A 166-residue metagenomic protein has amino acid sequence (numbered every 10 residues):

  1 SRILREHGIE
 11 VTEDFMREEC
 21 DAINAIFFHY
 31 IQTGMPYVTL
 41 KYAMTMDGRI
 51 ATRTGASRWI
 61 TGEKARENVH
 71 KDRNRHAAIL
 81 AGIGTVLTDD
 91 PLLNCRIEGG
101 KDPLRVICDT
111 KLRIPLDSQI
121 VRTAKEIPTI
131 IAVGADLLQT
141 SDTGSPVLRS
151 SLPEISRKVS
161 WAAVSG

Functional and structural regions predicted by a protein language model:
S1, R17-N24, R66-R73: Hydrophobic, well-ordered secondary-structure segments
S1-E19, L104: Zn2+-dependent cytidine deaminase-like catalytic core
S1-R2, I23-F27, P91-N94: Short secondary-structure transition/capping segments
F15-T45: Proteins enriched for Cys/Gly/acidic motifs involved in redox and nucleic-acid/cofactor modification
H29-Y30, T39-M46, I50-G166: Active-site ligand-binding patch in enzyme domains
